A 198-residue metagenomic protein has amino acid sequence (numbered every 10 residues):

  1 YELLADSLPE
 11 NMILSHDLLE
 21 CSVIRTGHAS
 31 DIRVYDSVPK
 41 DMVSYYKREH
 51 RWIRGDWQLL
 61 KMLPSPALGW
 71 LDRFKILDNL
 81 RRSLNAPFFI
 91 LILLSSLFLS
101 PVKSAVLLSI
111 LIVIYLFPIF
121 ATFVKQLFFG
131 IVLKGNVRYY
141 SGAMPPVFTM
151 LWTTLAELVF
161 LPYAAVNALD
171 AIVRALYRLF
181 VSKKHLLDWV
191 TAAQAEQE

Functional and structural regions predicted by a protein language model:
Y1-A164, L176-E196: Non-transmembrane catalytic domains and loops of membrane-associated enzymes and transporters that build or traffic
L169: Catalytic cores of secreted or luminal carbohydrate-active enzymes
